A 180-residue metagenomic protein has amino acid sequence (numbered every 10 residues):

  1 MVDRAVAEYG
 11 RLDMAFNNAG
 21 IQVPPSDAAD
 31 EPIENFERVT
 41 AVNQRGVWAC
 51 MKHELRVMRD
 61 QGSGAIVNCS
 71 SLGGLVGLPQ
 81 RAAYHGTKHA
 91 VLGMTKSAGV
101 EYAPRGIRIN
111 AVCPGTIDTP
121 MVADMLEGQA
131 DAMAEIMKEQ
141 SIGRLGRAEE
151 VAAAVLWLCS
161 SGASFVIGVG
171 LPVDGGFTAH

Functional and structural regions predicted by a protein language model:
S26-A28, P32-E37, I136: Substrate-binding pocket helix/loop in short-chain dehydrogenase/reductase
D27, E31, G77-H85, S97 (+1 more regions): Active-site loop-to-helix junction immediately N-terminal to the catalytic Tyr of the SDR YXXXK motif in Rossmann-fold
M51, T87, T95: Active-site helix of classical SDR
S71: Residue(s) in the substrate-gating loop at a strand-loop-helix junction that position the organic substrate next
A103, R108, V166-G168: Short, small/polar-rich loop/turn modules that mediate ligand/substrate recognition or access, typified
P104, T116-E139: A glycine/serine/threonine-rich, flexible loop-to-helix segment that serves as the NAD(P) cofactor-binding "lid"
R144-V173, T178: C-terminal substrate-recognition "lid" of short-chain dehydrogenase/reductases
